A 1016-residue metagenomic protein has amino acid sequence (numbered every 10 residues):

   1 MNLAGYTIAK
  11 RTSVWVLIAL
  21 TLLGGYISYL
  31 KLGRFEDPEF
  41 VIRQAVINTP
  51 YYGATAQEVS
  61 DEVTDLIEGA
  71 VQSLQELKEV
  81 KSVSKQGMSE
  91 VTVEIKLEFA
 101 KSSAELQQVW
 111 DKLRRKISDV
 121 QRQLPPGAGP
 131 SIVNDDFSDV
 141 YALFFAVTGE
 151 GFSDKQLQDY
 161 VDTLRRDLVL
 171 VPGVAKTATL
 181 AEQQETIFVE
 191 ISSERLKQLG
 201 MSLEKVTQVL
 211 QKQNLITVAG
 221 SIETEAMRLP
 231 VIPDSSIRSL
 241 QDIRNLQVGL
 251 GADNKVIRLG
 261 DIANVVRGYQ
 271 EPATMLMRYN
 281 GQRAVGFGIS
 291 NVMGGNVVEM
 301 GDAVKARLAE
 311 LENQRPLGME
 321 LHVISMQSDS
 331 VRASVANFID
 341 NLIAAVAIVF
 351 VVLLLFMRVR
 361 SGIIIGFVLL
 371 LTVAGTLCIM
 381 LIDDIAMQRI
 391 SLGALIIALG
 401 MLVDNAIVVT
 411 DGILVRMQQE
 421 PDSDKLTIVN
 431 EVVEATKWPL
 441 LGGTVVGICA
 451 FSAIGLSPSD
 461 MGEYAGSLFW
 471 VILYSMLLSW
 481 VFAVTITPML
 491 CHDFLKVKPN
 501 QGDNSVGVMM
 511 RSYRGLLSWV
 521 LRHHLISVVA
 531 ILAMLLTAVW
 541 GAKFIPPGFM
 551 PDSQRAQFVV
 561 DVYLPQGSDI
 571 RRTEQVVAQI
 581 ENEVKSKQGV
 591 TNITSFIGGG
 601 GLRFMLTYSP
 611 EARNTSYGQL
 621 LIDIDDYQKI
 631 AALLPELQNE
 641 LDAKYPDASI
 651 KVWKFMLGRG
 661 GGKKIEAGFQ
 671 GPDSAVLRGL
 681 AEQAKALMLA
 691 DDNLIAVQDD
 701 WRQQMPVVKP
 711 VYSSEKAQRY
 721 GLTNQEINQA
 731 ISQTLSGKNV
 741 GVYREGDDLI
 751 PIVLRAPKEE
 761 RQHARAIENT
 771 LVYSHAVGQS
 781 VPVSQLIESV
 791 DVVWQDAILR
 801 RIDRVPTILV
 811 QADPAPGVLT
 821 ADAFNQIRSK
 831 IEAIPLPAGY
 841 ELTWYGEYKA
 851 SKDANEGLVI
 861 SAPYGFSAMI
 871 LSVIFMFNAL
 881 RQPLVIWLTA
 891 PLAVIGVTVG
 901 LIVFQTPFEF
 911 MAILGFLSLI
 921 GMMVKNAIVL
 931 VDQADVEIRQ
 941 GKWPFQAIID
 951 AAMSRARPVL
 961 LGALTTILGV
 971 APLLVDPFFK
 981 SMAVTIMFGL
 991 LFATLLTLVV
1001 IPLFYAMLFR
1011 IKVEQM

Functional and structural regions predicted by a protein language model:
M1-R34, E434-T436, G502-M550, T591 (+1 more regions): Signature of alpha-helical transmembrane segments and their immediate interfacial
Y6, N48, Q121, R165-A347 (+8 more regions): Extracytoplasmic/periplasmic membrane-proximal domains and adjacent transmembrane bundles of envelope biogenesis
T12, L20-A54, A100, S118-P125 (+4 more regions): Transmembrane helices with small-residue packing motifs
L22, V59-D136, E194-L215, S236 (+2 more regions): Solvent-exposed, membrane-proximal periplasmic/extracellular interface segments of envelope transport and secretion
G25-K31, E320, A347-V415, Y474 (+6 more regions): Hydrophobic transmembrane alpha-helices and their membrane-interface caps in long multi-pass transport proteins
R34-A45, S82-M88, G127-E150, A178-Q184 (+11 more regions): Flexible hinge/switch segments at interdomain interfaces of large molecular machines
I324, V331, V335, T410 (+4 more regions): Helix-loop junctions and hydrophobic alpha-helical segments within the transmembrane domains of large membrane
L399-I413, K437-L456, E463-Q501, L620 (+4 more regions): Transmembrane alpha-helices and their membrane-interface boundaries in multi-pass membrane transporters and channels
